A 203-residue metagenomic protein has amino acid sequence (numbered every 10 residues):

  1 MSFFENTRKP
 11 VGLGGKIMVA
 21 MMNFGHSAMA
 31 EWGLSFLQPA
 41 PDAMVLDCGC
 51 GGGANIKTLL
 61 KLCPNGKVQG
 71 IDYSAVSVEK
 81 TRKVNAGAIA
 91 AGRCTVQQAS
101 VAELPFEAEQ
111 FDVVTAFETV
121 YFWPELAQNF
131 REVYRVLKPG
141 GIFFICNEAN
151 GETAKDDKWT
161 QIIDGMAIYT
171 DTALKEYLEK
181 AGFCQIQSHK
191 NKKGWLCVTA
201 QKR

Functional and structural regions predicted by a protein language model:
F4, P10-N23, S27, I142-T199: C-terminal alpha-helical "lid/dimerization" subdomain adjacent to the S-adenosyl-L-methionine
F24-A43, T58: Conserved alpha-helix/loop element of class I SAM-dependent methyltransferases that forms part of the SAM/SAH-binding
A40, A90-A91, C184: Conserved H-loop
D42, N65, L137-I142: Short glycine-dipeptide loop
M44-E103: Class I SAM-dependent methyltransferase SAM/SAH-binding core
A102-V113: A short acidic, Gly/Pro-enriched loop at the edge of an enzyme's catalytic core that lines a small-molecule cofactor
V113-E125: A short SAM/SAH-binding and catalytic strip from SAM-dependent methyltransferases
A127-P139: A short glycine-rich, Lys/Arg-flanked "PGG" loop and its adjoining helix->strand segment in the class I
